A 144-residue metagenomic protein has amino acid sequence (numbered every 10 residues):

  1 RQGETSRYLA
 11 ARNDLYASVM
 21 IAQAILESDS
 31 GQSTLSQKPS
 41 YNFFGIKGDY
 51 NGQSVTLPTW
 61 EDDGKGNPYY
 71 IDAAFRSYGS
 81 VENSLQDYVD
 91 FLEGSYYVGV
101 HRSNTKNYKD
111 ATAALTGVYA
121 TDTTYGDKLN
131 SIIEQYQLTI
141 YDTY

Functional and structural regions predicted by a protein language model:
R1-Y144: Catalytic cores of secreted/periplasmic lytic hydrolases that degrade extracellular macromolecules
